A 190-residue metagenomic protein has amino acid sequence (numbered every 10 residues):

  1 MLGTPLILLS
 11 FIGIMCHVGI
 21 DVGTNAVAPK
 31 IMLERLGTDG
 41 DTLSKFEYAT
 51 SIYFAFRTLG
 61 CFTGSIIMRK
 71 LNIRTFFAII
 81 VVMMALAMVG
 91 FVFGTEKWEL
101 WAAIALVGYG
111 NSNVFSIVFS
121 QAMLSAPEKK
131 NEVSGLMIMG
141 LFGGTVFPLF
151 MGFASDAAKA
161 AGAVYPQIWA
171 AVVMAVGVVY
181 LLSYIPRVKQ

Functional and structural regions predicted by a protein language model:
G3-S51, T58: Extracytoplasmic gate region of multi-pass secondary transporters
D41-T50, L100, V133, A163: Juxtamembrane helix-start elements in MFS-like secondary transporters
G60-I73, S155-D156: Helix-to-loop junctions at the C-terminal end of transmembrane segments in multipass secondary transporters
T75-G90: Structural signature of the two symmetry-related core transmembrane helices
E99-N113: Hydrophobic core of transmembrane alpha-helices in multi-pass small-molecule transporters, especially MFS/SLC-type
S112-P127: Intracellular juxtamembrane helix-capping segments at the cytosolic ends of symmetry-related transmembrane helices
S125-A160: A late C-terminal transmembrane helix in Major Facilitator Superfamily
Y165-I185: Symmetry-related core transmembrane helices of the 12-TM Major Facilitator Superfamily/SLC fold
